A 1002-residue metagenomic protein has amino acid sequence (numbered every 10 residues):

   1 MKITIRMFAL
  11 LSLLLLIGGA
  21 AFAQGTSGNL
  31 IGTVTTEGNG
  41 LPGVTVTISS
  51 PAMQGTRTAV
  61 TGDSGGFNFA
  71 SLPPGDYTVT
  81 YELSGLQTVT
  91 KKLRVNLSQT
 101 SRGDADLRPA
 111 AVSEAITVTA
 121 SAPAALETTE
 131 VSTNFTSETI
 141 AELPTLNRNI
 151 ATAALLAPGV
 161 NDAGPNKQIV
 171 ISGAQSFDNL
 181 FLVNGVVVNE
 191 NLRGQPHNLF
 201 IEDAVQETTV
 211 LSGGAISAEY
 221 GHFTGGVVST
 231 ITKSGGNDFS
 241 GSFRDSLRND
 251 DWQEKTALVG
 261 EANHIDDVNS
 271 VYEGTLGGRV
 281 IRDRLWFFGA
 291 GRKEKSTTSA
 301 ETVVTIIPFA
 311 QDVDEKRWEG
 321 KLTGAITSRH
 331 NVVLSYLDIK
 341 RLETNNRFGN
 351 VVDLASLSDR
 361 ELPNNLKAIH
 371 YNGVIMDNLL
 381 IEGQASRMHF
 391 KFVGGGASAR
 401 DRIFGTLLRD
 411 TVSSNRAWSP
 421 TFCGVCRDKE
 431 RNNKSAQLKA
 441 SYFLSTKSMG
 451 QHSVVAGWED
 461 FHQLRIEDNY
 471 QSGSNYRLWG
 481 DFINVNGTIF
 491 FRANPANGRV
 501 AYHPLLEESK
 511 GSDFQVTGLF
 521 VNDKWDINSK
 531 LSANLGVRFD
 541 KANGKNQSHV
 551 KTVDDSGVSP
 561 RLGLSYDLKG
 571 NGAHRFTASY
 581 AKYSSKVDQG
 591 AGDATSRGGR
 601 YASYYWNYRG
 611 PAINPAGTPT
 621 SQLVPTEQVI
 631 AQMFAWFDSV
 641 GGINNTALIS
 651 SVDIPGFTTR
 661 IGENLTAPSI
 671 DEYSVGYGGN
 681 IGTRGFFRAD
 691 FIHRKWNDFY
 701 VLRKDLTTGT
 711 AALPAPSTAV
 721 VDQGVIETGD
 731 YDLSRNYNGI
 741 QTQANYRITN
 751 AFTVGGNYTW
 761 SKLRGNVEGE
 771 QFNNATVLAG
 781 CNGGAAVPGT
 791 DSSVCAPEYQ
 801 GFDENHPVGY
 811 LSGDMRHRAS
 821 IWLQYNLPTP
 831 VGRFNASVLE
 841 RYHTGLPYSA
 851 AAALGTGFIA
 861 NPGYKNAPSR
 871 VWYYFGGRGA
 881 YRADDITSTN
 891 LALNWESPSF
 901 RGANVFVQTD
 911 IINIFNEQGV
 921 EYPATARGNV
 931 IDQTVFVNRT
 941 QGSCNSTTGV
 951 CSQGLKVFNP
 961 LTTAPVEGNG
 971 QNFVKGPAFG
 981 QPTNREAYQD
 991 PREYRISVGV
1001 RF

Functional and structural regions predicted by a protein language model:
I3, M7, L11, G19-T129 (+1 more regions): Periplasm-facing N-terminal accessory domains of Gram-negative outer-membrane beta-barrel systems
L86-Q87, K91-R108, E114-S234, N249-G260 (+4 more regions): Periplasmic N-terminal accessory/gating domains of Gram-negative outer-membrane beta-barrel systems
A120, F243-N249, G289-K293, L334-D338 (+9 more regions): Transmembrane beta-barrel strands of outer-membrane/channel proteins
S240, I265-L342, D359-E382, P560: Transmembrane beta-barrel wall of Gram-negative outer-membrane proteins
D314, S328-L519, A711-L713, V720-T728 (+2 more regions): Replace "related TpsB outer-membrane translocases also match" with "some related outer-membrane beta-barrels such as
N528, R684, R688-S849: Gram-negative outer-membrane beta-barrel transporters
V553-S556, G563-T728, C795-Q800, P862-V871 (+5 more regions): Solvent-exposed loop/turn elements at secondary-structure boundaries
R684, P830-S869, Y881-S888, A892-F1002: C-terminal beta-signal and adjacent terminal beta-strands/loops of Gram-negative outer-membrane beta-barrel proteins
